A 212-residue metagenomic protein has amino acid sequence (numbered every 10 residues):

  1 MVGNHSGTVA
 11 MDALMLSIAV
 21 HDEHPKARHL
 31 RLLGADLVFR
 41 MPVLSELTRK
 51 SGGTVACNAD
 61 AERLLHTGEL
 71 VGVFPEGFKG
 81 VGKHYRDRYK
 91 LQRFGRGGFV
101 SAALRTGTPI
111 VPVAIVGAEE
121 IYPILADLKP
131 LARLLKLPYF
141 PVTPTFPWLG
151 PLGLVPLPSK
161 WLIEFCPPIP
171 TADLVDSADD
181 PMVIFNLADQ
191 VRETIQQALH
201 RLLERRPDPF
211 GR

Functional and structural regions predicted by a protein language model:
V2-A61, H66-T67, G77-F94: Catalytic core of membrane glycerolipid acyltransferases/transacylases, capturing the structured, soluble-facing
R63-R212: Non-catalytic C-terminal accessory region of glycerolipid acyltransferases and related lyso-lipid remodeling enzymes
